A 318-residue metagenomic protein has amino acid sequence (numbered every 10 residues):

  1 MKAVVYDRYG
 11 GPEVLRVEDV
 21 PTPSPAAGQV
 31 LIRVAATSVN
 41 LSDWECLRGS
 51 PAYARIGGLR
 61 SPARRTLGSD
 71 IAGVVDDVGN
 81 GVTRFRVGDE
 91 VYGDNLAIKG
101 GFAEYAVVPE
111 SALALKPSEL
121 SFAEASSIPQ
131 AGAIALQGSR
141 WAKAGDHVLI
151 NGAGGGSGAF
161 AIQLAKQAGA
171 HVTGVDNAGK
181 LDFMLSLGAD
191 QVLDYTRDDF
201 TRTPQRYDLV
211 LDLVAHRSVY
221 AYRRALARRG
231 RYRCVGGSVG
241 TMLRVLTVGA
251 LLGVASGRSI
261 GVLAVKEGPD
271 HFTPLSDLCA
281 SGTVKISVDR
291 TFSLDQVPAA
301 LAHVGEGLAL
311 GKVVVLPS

Functional and structural regions predicted by a protein language model:
P21-V39, A52-A97, L213: Glycine-rich beta-strand-centered segment in the early N-terminal region that forms part of a ligand/cofactor-binding
G58-S61, S69-D70, D77, R84 (+1 more regions): NAD(P)H dinucleotide-binding glycine-rich loop of Rossmann-like/cofactor-binding domains, especially the beta1-alpha1
G79-G81, V172-F183, H216-V219, G240-T241: Short glycine/proline-centered loop/turn elements that form peptide/ligand docking sites
R86-V87, S126-D194: Mid-domain Rossmann-like dinucleotide-binding core that forms the NAD(H)/NADP(H) cofactor-binding site
Q191-Y195, F292-D295: Short acidic-hydrophobic, aromatic-tinged amphipathic segments that line or gate anion-handling sites
R202-L209: A short acidic, Gly/Pro-enriched loop at the edge of an enzyme's catalytic core that lines a small-molecule cofactor
H216-T283, P317-S318: Glycine-rich phosphate-binding loop and adjacent beta-alpha segment of Rossmann(oid) nucleotide-cofactor-binding
G268-S318: C-terminal hydrophobic helical "lid"/dimerization subdomain of Rossmann-like NAD(P)H-dependent oxidoreductases
